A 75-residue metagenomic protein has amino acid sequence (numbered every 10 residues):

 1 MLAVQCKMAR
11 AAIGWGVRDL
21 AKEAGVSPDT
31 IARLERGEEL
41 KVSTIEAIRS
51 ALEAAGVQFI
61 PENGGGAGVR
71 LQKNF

Functional and structural regions predicted by a protein language model:
C6-D19: Short basic helix-loop element that most often maps to the first helix and adjoining turn of HTH DNA-binding modules
M8, E23, E39-L40, P61 (+1 more regions): A charge-rich, low-complexity, intrinsically flexible signal that marks solvent-exposed coils, linkers, repeats
R18, G37-E38, G66: A short, glycine- and basic residue-enriched loop/turn that sits immediately adjacent to a domain's principal
D19, T30, T44: Residues in the helix-turn-helix
G25, V42-I60: DNA major-groove recognition helix of helix-turn-helix/homeodomain DNA-binding modules
G25-L40: Recognition helix of helix-turn-helix/homeodomain-like DNA-binding domains that insert into the DNA major groove
V57-F75: Helix-turn-helix/homeodomain-like alpha-helical modules used for DNA recognition and transcription-factor dimerization
